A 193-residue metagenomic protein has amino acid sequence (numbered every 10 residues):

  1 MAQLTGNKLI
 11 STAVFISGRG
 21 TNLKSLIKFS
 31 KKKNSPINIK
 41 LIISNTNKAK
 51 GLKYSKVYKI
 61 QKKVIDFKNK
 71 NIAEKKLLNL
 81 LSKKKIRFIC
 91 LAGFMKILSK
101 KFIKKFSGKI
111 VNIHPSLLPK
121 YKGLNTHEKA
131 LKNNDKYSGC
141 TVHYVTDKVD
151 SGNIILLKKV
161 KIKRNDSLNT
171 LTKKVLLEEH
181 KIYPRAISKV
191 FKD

Functional and structural regions predicted by a protein language model:
M1-D193: One-carbon transfer enzymes
